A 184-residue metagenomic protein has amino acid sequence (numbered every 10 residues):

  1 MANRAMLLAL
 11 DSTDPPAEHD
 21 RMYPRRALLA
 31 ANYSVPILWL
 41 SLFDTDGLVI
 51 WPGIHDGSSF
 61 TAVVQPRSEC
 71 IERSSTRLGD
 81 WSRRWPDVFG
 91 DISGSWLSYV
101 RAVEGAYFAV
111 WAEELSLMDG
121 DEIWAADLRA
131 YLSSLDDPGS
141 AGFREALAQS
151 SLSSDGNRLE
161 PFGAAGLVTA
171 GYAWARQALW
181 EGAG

Functional and structural regions predicted by a protein language model:
M1-D44, E181-G184: Short, extreme N-terminal segment that most often corresponds to the first beta-strand
M1-T13, A106-G184: Acidic, proline/glycine-rich low-complexity IDRs
L29-D80: Compact, glycine/acidic-enriched structural inserts
N32, D44, S74, L78 (+5 more regions): Intrinsically disordered, low-complexity regions enriched in Ser/Pro/Gly/Gln/His and often acidic
S41, G53, R83, D87 (+5 more regions): Intrinsic disorder/low-complexity segments enriched in polar/charged and small flexible residues
T45, R84, V88-D91, A102-V103 (+3 more regions): Surface-exposed polar/charged interaction patches
R77-L117: Elongated scaffolding segments in large macromolecular assemblies, built predominantly from amphipathic alpha-helices
